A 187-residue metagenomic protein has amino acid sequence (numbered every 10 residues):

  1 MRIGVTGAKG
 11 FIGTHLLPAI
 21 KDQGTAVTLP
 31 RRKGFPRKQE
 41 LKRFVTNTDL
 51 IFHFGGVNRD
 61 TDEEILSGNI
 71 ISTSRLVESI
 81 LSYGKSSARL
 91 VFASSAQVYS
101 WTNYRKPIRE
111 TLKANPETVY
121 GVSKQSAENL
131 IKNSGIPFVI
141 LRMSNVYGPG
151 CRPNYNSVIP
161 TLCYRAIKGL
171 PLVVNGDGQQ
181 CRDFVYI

Functional and structural regions predicted by a protein language model:
I3-K21: N-terminal Rossmann NAD(P)H-binding glycine-rich loop of SDR-like oxidoreductase domains
A26, S95, E128-G150, P160: Conserved beta-loop-beta element that borders a ligand/cofactor-binding pocket
K38-I71, V98-Y99: NAD(P)H-binding glycine-rich loop region in Rossmannoid oxidoreductase-like domains and their noncatalytic homologs
E64-R75, A114, T118, V122-Q125 (+1 more regions): Glycine-rich NAD(P)-binding loop of the Rossmann-fold in SDR/ketoreductase-type enzymes
R75-V119, V139: Conserved Rossmann-fold NAD(P)-dependent oxidoreductase catalytic core, especially the SDR/UDP-sugar
Y99-S100, N115-V119, V139-S157, Q180: Flexible, glycine-rich beta-alpha linker
W101-Y104, N115-V139, T161-K168: Active-site Tyr-X1-5-Lys
S144-N145, T161-V185: A conserved pocket-lining segment of Rossmann-fold NAD(P)-dependent short-chain dehydrogenase/reductase
